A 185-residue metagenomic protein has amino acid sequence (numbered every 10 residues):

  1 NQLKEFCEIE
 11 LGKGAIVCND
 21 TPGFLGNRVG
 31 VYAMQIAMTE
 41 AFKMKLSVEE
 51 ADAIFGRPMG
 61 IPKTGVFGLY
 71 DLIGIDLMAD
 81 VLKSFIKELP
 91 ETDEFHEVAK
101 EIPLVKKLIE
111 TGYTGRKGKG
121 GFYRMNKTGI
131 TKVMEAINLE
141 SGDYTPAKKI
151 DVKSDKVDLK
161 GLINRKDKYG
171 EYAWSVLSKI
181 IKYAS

Functional and structural regions predicted by a protein language model:
N1-S185: N-terminal glycine-rich phosphate-binding loop for ADP-containing cofactors
